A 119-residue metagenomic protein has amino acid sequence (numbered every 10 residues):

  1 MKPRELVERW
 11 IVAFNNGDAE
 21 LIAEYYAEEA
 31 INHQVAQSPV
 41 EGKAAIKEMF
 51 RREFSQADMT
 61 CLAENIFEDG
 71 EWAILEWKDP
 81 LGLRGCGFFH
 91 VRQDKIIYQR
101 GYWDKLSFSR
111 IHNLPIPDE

Functional and structural regions predicted by a protein language model:
M1-E28: Short acidic-aromatic low-complexity motifs
N15-D18, N32, G87, D104: Acidic side chains
N16, E41, R100: Short glycine-rich loop/turn motifs that provide flexible caps or phosphate-binding loops at active sites
A19-D69: A solvent-exposed, acidic/Ser-Thr-rich amphipathic alpha-helical stretch
K47-E119: A beta-strand edge to alpha-helix "cap/lid" segment located at domain peripheries
